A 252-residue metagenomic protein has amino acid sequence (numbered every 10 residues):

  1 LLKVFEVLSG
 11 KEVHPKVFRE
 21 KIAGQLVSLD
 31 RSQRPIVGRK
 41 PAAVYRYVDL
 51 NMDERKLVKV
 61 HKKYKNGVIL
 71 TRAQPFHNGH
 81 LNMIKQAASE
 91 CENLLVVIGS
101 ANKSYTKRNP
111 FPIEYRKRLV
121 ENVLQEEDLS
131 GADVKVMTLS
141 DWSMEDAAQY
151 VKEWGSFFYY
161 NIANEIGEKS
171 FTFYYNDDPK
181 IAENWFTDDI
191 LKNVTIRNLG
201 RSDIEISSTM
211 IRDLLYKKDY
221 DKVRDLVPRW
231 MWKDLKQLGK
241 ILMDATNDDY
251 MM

Functional and structural regions predicted by a protein language model:
L2-Y64: Core RNA-modification/binding signature centered on pseudouridine synthases
H61-M252: Nucleotidyltransferase catalytic core that binds NTPs
